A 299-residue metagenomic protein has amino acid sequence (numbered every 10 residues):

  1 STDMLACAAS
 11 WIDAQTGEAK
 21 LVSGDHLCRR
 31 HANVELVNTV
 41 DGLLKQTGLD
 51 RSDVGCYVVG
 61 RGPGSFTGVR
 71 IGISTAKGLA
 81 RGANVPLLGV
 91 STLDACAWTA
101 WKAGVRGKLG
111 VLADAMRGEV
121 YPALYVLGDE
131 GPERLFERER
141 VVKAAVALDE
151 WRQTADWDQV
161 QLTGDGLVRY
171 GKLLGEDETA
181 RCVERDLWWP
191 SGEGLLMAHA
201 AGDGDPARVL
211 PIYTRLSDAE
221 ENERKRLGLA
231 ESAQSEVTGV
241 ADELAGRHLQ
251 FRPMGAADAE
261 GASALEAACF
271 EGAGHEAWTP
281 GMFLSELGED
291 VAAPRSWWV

Functional and structural regions predicted by a protein language model:
S1-P63: N-terminal beta-alpha supersecondary unit
T16-L21, H31, P86-P190: Surface "functional belts" at beta-alpha junctions
L43-T47, G82, A100, G192-G202: Stable alpha-helical structural segments in soluble proteins, enriched in small hydrophobic residues
V58-T92: DPxDG-like acidic metal-binding loop motif
R181-V240: Acyltransferase
L249-A264: A short beta-loop-alpha structural element at the N-terminal edge of CoA-dependent acyl/N-acetyltransferase catalytic
G274-W298: Active-site rim helix/loop that mediates acceptor-substrate recognition in acyltransferases
